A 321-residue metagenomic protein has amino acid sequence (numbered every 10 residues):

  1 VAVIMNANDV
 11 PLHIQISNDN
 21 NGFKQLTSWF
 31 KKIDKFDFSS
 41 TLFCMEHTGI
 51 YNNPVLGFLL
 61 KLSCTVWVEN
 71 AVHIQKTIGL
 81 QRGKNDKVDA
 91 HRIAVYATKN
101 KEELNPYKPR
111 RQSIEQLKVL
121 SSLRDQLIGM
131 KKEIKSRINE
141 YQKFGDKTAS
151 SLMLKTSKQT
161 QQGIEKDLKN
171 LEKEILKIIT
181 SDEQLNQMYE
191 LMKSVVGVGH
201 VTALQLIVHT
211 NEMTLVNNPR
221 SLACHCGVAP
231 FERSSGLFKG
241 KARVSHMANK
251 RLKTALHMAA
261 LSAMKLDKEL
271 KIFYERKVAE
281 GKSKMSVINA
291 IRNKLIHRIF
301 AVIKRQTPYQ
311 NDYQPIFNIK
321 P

Functional and structural regions predicted by a protein language model:
N6-D37, L42: Nucleic-acid-processing active sites and adjacent nucleic-acid-binding tracks, predominantly divalent metal-dependent
I33-D34, N105-V119, Q142, D146-L152 (+2 more regions): Short, solvent-exposed helix-loop connector elements
C44-P54: Acidic, metal-coordinating catalytic cores used for nucleic-acid/nucleotide bond scission and strand-transfer chemistry
G57, W67, A71-L191: Long, charge-rich intrinsically disordered scaffolds of nucleic-acid metabolism proteins
L60: Anion (oxyanion) recognition and catalysis
S194, H200, L204-K284, I319-P321: Phosphate-backbone recognition surface of nucleic-acid-processing proteins
A279-P321: Basic, amphipathic alpha-helical segments enriched in Lys/Arg and hydrophobic/aromatic residues
